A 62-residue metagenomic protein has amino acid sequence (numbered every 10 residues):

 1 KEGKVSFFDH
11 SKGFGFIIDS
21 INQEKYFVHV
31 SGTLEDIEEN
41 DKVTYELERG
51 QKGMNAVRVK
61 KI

Functional and structural regions predicted by a protein language model:
K1-D9: Structural detector for short beta-strands of small beta-barrel domains
G3, N40, A56: Residue-level signature of catalytic and energy-coupling elements of molecular machines, predominantly ATP/GTP-dependent
K12-I17: Short aromatic-glycine-enriched beta-strand elements
Q23-E35: Beta-strand/loop nucleic-acid-binding surfaces
G32-T44: Short nucleic-acid-contacting surface segments enriched for D/E, G, S/T with interspersed K/R
E48-I62: OB-fold/S1-family single-stranded nucleic acid-binding modules
